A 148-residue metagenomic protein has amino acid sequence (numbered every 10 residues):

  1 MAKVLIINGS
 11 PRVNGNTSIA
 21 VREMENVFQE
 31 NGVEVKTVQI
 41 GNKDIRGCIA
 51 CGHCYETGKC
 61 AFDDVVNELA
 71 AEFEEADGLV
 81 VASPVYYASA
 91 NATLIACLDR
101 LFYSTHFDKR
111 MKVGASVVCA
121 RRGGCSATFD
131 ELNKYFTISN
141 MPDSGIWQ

Functional and structural regions predicted by a protein language model:
A2-N31: N-terminal beta1-alpha1 ligand-phosphate binding loop
G9, I40, V118-R121: Cofactor-binding loop segments of dinucleotide-utilizing enzymes, especially the Rossmann-like FAD- and NAD(P)+-binding
E30-K36, M141-P142: A generic structural motif
T37-C60: N-terminal beta-loop-helix "entrance" segment that forms/cooperates in small-molecule cofactor or anionic ligand
Q39-R46, T137-Q148: Mobile beta-alpha loop/short-helix "lid" or hinge segments that flank ligand
A61-G145: Helix-loop-strand module that forms the ligand-binding subsite of alpha/beta enzymes
